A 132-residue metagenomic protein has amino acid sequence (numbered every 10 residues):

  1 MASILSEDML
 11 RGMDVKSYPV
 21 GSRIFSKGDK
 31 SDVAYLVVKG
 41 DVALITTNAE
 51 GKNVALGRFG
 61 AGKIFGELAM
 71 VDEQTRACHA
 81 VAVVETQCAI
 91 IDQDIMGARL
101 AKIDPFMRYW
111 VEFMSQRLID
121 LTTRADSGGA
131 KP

Functional and structural regions predicted by a protein language model:
M1-P132: Cytosolic regulatory regions built on CNB/CRP/Popeye-like sensor folds
